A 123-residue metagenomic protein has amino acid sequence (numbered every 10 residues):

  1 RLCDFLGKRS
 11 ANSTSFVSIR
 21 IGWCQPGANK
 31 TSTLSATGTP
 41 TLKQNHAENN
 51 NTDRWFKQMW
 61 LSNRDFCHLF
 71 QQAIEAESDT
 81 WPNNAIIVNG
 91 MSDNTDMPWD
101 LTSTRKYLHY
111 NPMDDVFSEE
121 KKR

Functional and structural regions predicted by a protein language model:
R1-F16: Active-site Tyr-X1-5-Lys
S18, W60, P98: Short aromatic/basic micro-patch
C24-G27, T37-N50, W60-N84, D93: Alpha-helical substrate-binding/gating segment
A28-S35, D100-S103: Short aromatic-enriched loop/helix-cap "lid" or pocket-rim segments at secondary-structure transitions that line
N51-W55: Short glycine/proline- and acidic residue-enriched helix-loop micro-motifs that form flexible lids or anion-recognition
D96-R123: C-terminal amphipathic/interface module of NAD(P)-dependent oxidoreductases and related NAD-binding regulators
